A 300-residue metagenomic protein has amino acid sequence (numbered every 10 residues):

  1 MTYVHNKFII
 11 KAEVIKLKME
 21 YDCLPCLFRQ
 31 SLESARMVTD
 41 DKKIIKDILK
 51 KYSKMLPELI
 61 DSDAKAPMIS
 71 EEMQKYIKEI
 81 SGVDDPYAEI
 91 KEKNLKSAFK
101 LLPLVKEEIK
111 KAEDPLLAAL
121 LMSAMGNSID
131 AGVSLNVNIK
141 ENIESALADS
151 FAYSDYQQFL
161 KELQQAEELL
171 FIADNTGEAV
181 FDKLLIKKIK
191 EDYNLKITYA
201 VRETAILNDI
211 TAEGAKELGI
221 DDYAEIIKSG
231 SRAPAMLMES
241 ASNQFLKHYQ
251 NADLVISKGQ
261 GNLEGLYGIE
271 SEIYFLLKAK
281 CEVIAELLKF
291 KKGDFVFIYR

Functional and structural regions predicted by a protein language model:
T2-K16: Short, Lys/Arg-enriched N-terminal segments with co-localized hydrophobic residues within the first ~10-30 amino acids
K16-A166: Electropositive, gly/pro-rich neighborhoods at or near active sites that engage anionic ligands
E167-E168, N194-Y199, E272: Residues at the starts of beta-strands that form the adenosine-phosphate
E168-L170, D253-L254: Structural motif
D174-K183, T204-I206, Q260-E264: Gly/Ser/Thr-rich loops at beta-strand to alpha-helix junctions that form or flank small-molecule/cofactor-binding
T176-N194, T198: Histidine-anchored nucleotide/phosphate-binding helix
V201-E203, A215-R300: C-terminal functional extensions of proteins
